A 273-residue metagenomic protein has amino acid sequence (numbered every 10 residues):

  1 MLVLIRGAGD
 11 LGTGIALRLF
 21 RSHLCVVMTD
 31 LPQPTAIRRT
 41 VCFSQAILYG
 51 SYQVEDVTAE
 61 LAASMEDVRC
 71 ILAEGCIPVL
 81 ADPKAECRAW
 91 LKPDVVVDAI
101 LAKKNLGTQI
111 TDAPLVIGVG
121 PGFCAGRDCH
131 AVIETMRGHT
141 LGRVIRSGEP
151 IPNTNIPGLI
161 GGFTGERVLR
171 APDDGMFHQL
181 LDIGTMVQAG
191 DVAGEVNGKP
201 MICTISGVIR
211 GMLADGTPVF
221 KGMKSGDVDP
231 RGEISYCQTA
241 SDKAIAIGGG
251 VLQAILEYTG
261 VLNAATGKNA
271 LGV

Functional and structural regions predicted by a protein language model:
M1-V273: Well-ordered secondary-structure scaffolds
